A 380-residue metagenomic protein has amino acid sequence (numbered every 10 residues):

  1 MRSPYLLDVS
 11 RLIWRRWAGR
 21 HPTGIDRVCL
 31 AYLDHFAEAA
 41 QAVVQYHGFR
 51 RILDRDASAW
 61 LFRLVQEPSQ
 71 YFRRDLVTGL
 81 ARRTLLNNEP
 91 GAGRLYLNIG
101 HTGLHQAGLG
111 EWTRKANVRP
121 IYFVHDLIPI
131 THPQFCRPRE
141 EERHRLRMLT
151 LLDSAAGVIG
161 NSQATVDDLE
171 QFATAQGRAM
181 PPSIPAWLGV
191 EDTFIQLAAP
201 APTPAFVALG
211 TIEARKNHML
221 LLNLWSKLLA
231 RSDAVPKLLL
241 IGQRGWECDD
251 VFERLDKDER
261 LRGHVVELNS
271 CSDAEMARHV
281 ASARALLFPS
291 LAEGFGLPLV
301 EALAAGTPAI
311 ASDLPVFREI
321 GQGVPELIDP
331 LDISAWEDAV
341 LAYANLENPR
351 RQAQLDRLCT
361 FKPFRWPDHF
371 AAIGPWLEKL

Functional and structural regions predicted by a protein language model:
M1-L380: Carbohydrate transferase catalytic cores enriched for Leloir-type hexosyltransferases
